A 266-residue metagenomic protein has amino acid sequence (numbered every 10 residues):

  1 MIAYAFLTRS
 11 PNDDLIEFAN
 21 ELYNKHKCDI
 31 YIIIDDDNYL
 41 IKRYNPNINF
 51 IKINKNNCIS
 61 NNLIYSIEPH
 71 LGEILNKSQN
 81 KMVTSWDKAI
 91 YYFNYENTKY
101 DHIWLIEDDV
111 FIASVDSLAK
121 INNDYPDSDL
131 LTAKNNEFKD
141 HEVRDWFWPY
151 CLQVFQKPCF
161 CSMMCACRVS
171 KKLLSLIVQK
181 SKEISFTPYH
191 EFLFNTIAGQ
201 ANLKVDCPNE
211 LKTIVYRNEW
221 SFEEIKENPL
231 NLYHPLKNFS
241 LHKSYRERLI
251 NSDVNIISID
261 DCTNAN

Functional and structural regions predicted by a protein language model:
M1-D14: N-proximal low-complexity "stem/linker" segments adjacent to membrane-targeting elements
P11-N24: Short, well-formed alpha-helical segments that are part of the catalytic scaffolds of diverse glycosyltransferases
L15-F18, I41-Y44, A113-A119, V143-D145 (+1 more regions): A short acidic (Asp/Glu
Y31-D35: Short internal beta-strands
N38-T98: Active-site-proximal specificity loops/subdomain of glycosyltransferases
Y100-D109: Short beta-strand-to-loop acidic/aromatic patch adjacent to the donor-nucleotide binding site
F111-T196, E247, V254-S258: Conserved catalytic core of nucleotide-sugar-dependent glycosyltransferases
S181-N266: C-terminal catalytic/acceptor-binding lobe
